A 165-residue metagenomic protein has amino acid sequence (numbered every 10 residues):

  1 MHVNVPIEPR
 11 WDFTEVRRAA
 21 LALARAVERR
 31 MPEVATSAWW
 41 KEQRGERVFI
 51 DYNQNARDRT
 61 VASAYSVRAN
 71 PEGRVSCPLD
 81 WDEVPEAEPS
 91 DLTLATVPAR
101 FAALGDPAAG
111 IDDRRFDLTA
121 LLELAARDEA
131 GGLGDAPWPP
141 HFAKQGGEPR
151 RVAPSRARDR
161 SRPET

Functional and structural regions predicted by a protein language model:
M1-V5: Short, conserved phosphate-binding/catalytic loop or strand-edge motifs used in phosphoryl-/nucleotidyl-transfer
I7-E15: A generic structural motif
T14-T165: C-terminal accessory nucleic-acid interaction domains of nucleic acid-metabolism proteins
